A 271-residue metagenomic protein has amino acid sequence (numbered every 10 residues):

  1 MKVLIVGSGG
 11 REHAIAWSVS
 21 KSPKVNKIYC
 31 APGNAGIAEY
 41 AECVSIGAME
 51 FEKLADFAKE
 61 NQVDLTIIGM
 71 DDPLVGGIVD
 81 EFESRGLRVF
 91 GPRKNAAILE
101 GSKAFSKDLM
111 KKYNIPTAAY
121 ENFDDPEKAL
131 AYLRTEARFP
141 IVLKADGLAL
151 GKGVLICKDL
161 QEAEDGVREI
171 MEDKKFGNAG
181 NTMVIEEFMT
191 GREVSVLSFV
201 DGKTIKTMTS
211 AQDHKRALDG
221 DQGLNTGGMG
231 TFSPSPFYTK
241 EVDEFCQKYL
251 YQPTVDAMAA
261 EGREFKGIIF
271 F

Functional and structural regions predicted by a protein language model:
M1-K94: ATP-binding N-terminal substructure of ATP-dependent carboxylate-amine bond-forming enzymes
I5, C30-A31, I67-I68, V89-P92 (+5 more regions): General beta-strand structural signal in soluble alpha/beta enzymes
A38-A41, A55, I98-A104, L218-G220: Short, charged, surface-exposed secondary-structure boundary motifs
C43-M49, E121-D125, C157: Short acidic-hydrophobic, aromatic-tinged amphipathic segments that line or gate anion-handling sites
F90-G153: A conserved helix-loop-beta module that forms one wall/lid of the active-site cleft in ATP-utilizing catalytic domains
G153-F271: Internal nucleotide-binding/catalytic subdomain
